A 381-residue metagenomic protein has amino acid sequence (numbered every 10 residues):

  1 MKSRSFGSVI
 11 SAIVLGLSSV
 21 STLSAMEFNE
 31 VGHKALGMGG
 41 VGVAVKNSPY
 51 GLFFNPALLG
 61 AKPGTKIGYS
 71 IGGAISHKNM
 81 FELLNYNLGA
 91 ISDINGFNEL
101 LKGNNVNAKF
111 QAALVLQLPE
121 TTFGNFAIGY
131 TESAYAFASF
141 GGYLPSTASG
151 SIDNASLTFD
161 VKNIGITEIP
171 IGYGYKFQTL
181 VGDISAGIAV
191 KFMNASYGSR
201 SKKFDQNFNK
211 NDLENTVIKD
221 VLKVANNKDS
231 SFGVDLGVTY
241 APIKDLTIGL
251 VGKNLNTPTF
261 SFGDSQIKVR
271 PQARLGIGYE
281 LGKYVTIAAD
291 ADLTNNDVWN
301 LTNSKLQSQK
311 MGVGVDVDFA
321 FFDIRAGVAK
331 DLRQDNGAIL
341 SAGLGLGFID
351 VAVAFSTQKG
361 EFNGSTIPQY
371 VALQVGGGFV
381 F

Functional and structural regions predicted by a protein language model:
M1-V31: Cleavable N-terminal export/targeting peptides
M26-F381: Subset of outer-membrane beta-barrel
